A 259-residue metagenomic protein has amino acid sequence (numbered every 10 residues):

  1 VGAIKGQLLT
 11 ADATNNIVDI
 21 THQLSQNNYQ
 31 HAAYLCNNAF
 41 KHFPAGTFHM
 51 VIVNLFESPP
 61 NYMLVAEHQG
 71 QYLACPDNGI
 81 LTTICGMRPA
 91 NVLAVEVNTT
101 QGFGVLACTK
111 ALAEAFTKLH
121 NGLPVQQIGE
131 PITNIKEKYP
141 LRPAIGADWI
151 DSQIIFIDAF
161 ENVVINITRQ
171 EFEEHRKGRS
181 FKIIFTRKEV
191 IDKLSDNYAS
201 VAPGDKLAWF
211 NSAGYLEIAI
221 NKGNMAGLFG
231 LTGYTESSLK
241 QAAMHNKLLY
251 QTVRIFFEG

Functional and structural regions predicted by a protein language model:
V1-P60: N-terminal glycine-/serine-/threonine-rich phosphate-binding loop
A11-T14, A39-F43, M87, A115-Q126: Change "in soluble alpha/beta enzymes" to "in soluble alpha/beta proteins
N15-V18, T47-M50, M63-V65, G70-A74 (+7 more regions): Structural motif
I20-H22, I52-L55, H68-Q69, P76-N78 (+7 more regions): Fold-independent oxyanion-binding glycine-rich loops and adjacent beta-strand/coil segments at enzyme active sites
N28-H31, P44-G46, M50-I52, S58-A111 (+1 more regions): Active-site histidine-anchored catalytic micro-motif
Q101-K177: Anionic-ligand-binding alpha/beta catalytic cores of soluble enzymes and soluble regulatory domains that recognize
N166-M244: A conserved acidic, glycine/proline-rich C-terminal tail/linker
E236-G259: Conserved glycine-rich phosphate/nucleotide-binding loop and adjacent Mg2+-coordinating catalytic segment
